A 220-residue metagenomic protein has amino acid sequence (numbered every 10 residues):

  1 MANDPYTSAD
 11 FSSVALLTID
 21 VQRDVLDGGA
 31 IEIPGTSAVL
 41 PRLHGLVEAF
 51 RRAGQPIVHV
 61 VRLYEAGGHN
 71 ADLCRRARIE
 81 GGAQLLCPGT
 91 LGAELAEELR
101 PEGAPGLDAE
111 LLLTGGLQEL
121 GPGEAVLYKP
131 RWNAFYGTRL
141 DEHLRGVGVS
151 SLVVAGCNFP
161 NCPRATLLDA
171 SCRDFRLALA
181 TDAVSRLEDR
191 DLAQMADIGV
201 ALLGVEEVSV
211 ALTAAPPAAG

Functional and structural regions predicted by a protein language model:
M1-A15, H44-R52: Short amphipathic alpha-helices and their capping/turn segments at secondary-structure boundaries
G29-T36: Short glycine-enriched, charge-decorated loop/helix-capping segments at active-site entrances that position
P41-V147: Active-site alpha/beta core segments
S151-P160, D174-D189: A short glycine-rich beta-strand->turn/loop micro-motif centered on a GG-aromatic cluster
P163-R173: Short Gly/Thr/Asp-enriched flexible loops that form oxyanion-binding sites at enzyme active sites
R186-V200: Active-site-proximal loop->helix
L202-G220: A charged, well-structured terminal subsegment
